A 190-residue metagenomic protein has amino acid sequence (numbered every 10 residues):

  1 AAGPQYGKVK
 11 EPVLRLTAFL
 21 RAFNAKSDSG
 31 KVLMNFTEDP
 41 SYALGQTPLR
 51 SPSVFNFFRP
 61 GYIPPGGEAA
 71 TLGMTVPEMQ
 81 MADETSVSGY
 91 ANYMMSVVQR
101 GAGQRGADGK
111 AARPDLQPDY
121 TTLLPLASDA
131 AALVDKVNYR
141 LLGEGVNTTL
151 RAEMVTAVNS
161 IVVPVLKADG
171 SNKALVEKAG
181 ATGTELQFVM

Functional and structural regions predicted by a protein language model:
A1-M190: Flexible, low-complexity segments enriched for small/polar residues
